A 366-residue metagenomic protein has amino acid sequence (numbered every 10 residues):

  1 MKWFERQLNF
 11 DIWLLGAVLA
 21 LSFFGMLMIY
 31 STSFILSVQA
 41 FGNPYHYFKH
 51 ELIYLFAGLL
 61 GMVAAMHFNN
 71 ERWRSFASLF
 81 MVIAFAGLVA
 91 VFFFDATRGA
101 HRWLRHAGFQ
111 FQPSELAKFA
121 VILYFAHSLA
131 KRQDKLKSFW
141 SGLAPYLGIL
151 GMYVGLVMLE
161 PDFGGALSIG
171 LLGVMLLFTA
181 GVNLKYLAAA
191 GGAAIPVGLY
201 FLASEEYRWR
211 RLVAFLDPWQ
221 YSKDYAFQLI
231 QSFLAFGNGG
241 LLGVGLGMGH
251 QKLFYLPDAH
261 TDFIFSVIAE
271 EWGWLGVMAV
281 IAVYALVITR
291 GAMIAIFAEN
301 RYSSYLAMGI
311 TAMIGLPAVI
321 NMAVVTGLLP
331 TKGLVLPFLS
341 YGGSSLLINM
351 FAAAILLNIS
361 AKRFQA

Functional and structural regions predicted by a protein language model:
M1-K2, V319-A366: A juxtamembrane structural motif centered on a specific transmembrane helix
M1-N9, G42: Cytosolic juxtamembrane amphipathic/interface segments immediately preceding and feeding into a transmembrane helix
L15-F23, L27, S31, S37-Q228 (+2 more regions): Hydrophobic alpha-helical transmembrane segments of multi-pass inner membrane proteins, especially in bacterial systems
S22, S31-F34, G249, S340 (+1 more regions): Short linear Ser/Thr-Pro motifs
A107-A117, L159-P161, G240-V244, L334-I348: Glycine/serine-rich anion-binding loops at beta->alpha junctions that coordinate negatively charged ligand groups
D162-L167, V244-G249, A259-T261, P330-K332 (+2 more regions): Transmembrane helix boundary and interhelical junction motifs in multipass membrane proteins
A214, P218-T261, F265, W272-G276: TM-adjacent membrane-interface loops and short helices in multi-pass inner/ER membrane proteins
